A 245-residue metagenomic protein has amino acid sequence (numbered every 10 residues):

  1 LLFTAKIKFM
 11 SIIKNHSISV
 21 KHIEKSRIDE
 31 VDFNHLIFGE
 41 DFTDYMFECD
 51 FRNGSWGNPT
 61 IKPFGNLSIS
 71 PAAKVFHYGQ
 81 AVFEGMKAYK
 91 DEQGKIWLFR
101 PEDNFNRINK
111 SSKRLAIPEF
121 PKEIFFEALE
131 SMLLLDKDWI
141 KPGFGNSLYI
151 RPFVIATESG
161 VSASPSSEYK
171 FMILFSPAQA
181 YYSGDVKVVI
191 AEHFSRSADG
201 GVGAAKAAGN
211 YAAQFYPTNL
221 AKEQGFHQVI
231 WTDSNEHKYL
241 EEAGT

Functional and structural regions predicted by a protein language model:
L1-F9: Short, Lys/Arg-enriched N-terminal segments with co-localized hydrophobic residues within the first ~10-30 amino acids
M10-M132, G160-T245: Helix-start/capping segments and mature chain N-termini
M132-G143: Charged, gly/pro-rich active-site loop segments
L135, I155-T157: Intrinsically disordered, low-complexity linker/loop segments enriched in Gly/Pro and charged/polar residues
K141-R151, I155: Extended, Lys/Arg-enriched charged tracts that mediate electrostatic binding to polyanionic substrates
